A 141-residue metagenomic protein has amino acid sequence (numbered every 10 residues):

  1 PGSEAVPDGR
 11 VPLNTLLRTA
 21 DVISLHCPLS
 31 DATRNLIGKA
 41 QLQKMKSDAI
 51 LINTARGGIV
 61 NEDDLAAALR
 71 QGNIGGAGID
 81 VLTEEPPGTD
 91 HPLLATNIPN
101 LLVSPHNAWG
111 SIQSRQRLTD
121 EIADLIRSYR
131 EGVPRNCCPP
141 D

Functional and structural regions predicted by a protein language model:
P1, S24-H26, N53-T54, G78-D80: Short, conserved beta-strand edge motifs with alternating hydrophobic and charged residues
P1-S47: Rossmann-like dinucleotide/phosphate-binding beta-alpha-beta segment
D48, T54-D141: Rossmann-like dinucleotide-binding domain for NAD(H)/NADP(H)
